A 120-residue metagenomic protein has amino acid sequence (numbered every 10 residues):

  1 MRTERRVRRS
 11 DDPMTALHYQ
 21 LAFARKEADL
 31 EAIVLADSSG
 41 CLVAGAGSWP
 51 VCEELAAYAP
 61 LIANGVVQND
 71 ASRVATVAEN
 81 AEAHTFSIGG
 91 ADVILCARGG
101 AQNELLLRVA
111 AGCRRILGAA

Functional and structural regions predicted by a protein language model:
M1-I33, D37-A120: Non-catalytic interaction/Regulatory regions outside core domains
